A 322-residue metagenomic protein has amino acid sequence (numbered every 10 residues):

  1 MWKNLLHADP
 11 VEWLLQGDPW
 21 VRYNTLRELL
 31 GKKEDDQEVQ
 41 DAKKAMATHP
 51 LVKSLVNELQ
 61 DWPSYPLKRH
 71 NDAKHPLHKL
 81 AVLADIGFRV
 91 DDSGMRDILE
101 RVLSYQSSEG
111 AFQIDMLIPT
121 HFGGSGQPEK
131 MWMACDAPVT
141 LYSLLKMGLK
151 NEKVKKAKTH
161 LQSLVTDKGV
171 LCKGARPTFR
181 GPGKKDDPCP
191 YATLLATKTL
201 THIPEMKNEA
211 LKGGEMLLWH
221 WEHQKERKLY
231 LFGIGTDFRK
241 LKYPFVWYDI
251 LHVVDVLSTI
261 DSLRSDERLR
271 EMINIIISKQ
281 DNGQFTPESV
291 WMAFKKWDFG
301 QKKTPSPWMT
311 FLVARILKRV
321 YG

Functional and structural regions predicted by a protein language model:
M1-G322: Preference for long, amphipathic alpha-helical scaffolds in soluble/luminal domains and all-alpha bundles
